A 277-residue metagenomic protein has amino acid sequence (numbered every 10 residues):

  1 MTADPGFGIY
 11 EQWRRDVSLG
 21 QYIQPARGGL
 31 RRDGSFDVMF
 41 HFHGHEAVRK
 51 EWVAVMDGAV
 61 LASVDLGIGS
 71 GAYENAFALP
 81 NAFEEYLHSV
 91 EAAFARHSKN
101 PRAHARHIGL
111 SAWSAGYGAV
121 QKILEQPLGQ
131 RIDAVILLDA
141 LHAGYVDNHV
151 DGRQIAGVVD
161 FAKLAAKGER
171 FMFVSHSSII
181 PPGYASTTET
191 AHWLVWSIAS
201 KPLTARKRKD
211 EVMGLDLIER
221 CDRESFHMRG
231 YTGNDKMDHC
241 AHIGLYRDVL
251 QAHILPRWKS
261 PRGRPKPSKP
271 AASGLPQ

Functional and structural regions predicted by a protein language model:
M1-F36, P261-Q277: A domain-start/cap signature at the N-terminus of enzymes
R14-S18, Y73-H88, A115, V146 (+2 more regions): Phosphate/oxyanion-binding active-site loops and adjacent basic polyanion-contact surfaces
D16, R31-G34, V53-D57, R102-H104 (+3 more regions): Extracellular/periplasmic catalytic domains that process cell-envelope and extracellular macromolecules
R31-S98, G214: Active-site machinery of serine-nucleophile hydrolases
G44-V48, L66-G71, S114-G118, A140-Y145 (+2 more regions): Solvent-exposed loop/turn segments at secondary-structure junctions within structured extracellular/periplasmic domains
N100-S114, V135: Alpha/beta-hydrolase fold nucleophile elbow
G116-L128: Short glycine-enriched nucleophile-adjacent loop and the immediately C-terminal alpha-helix near the catalytic center
D133-M237: The feature captures the conserved acid-bearing segment of alpha/beta-hydrolase catalytic domains
